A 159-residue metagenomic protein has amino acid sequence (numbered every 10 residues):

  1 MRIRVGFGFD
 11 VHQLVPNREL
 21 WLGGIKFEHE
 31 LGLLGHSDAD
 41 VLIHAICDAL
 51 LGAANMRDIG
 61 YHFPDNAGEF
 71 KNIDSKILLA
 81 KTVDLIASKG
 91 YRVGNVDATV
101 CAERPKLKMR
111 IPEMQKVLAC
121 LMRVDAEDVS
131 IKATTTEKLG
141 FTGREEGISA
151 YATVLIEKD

Functional and structural regions predicted by a protein language model:
M1-R2, D159: SAM-dependent methyltransferases
R2-P112, M122: RNase III-family endoribonuclease catalytic core
N17, T134-T136, G147: A generic structural motif
K26, A133, V154-I156: Short, structured patches in soluble enzyme cores that scaffold and shape functional sites
L85, V117, L121, L155: Mid-sequence acidic-hydrophobic segments that form the walls of catalytic/ligand-binding cavities or oligomerization
D97-A102, P112-T142: Short, conserved loop-to-beta-strand elements that form functional interface hotspots
T142-D159: C-terminal edge-of-domain segments
